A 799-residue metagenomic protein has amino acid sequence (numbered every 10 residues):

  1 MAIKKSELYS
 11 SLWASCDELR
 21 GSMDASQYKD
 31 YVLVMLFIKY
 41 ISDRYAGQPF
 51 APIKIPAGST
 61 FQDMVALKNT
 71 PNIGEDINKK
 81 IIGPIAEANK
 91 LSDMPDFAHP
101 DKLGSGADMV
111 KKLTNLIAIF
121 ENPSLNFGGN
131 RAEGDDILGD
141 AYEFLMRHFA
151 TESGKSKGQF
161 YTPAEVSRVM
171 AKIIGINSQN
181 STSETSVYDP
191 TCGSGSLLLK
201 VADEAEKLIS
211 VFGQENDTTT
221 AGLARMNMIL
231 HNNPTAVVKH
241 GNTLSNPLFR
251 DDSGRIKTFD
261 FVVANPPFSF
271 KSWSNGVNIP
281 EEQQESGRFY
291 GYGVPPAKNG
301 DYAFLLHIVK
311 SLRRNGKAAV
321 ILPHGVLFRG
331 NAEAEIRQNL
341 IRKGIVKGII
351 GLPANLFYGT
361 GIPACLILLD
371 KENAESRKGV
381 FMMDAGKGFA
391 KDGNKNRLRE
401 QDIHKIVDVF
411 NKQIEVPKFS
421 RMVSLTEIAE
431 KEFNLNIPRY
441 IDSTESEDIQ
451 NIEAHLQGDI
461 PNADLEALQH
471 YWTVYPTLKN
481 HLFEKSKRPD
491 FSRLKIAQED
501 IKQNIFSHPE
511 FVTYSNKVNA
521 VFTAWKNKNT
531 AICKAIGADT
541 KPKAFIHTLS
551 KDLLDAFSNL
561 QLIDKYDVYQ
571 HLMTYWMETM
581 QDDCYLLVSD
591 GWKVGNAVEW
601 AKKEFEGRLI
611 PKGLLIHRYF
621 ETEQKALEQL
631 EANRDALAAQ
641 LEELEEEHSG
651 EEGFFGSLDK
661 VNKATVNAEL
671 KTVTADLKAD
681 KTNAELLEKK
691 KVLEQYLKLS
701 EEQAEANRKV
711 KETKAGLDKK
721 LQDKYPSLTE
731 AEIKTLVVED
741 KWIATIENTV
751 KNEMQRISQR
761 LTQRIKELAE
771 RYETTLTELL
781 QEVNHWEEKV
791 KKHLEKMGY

Functional and structural regions predicted by a protein language model:
M1-S178, K239, T243-L248, G351-A354 (+5 more regions): Non-catalytic, mostly N-terminal accessory regions of nucleic-acid modification and defense proteins
S11-A14, E18, D24-F37, V238 (+1 more regions): Conserved Class I SAM-dependent methyltransferase catalytic core
E18, P123, F144, H148 (+10 more regions): Conserved, well-folded catalytic cores of nucleic-acid-processing and energy-transducing macromolecular machines
G106, R131, G213-D217, F261 (+8 more regions): Hydrophobic alpha-helical scaffolding
S156-A264, F268-P280, S286-G291, Y302-A303 (+4 more regions): Conserved S-adenosyl-L-methionine
I229, N233, P267, K310-R313 (+12 more regions): Hydrophobic alpha-helix feature that most strongly marks membrane-spanning transmembrane helices and their immediate
Q283, P295-K298, Y725: Catalytic core segments in nucleotide and nucleic-acid processing enzymes
L366-V407: Conserved P-loop NTPase
